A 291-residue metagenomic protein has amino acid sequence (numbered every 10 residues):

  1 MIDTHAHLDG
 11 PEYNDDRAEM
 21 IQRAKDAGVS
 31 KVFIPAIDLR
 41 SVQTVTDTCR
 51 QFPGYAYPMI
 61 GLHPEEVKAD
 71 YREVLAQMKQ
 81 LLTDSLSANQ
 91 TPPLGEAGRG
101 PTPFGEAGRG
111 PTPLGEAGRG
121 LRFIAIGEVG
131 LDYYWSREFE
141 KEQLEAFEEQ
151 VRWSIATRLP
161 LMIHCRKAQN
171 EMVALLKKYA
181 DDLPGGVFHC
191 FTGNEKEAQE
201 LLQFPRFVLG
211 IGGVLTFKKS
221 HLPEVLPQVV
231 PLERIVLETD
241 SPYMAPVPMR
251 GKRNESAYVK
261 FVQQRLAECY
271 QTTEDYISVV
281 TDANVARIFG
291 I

Functional and structural regions predicted by a protein language model:
M1-I291: Mid-domain alpha/beta scaffold segments of enzyme catalytic cores
